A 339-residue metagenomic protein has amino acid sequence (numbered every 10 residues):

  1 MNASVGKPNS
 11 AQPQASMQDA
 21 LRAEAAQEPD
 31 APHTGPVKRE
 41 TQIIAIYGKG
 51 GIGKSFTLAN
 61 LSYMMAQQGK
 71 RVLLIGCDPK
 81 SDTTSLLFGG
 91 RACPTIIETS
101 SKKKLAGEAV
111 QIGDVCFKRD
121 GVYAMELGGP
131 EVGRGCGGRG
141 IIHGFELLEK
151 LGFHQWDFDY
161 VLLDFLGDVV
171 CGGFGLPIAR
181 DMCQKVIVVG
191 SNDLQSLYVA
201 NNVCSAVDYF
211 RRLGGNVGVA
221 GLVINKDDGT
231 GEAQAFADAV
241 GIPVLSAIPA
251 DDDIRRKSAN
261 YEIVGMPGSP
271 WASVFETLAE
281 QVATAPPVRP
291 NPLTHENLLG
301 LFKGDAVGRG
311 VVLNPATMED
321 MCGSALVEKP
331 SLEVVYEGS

Functional and structural regions predicted by a protein language model:
M1-I52, F56-R71, D82: Extreme N-terminal, non-catalytic leader segments that precede Walker-type/kinase nucleotide-binding cores
N2-D30, K38, Y209-S339: C-terminal lobe/tail of nucleotide-utilizing enzymes
P32-H33, Q111-D114, G173-P177: Short beta-strand/turn micro-motifs at beta-sheet edges
T41-I44, Q67-R71, C77-F165, V169-V170 (+1 more regions): Nucleotide-state-sensitive switch-loop elements of NTP-binding domains
G50, M125, G144, D164 (+3 more regions): Residue-level signature of catalytic and energy-coupling elements of molecular machines, predominantly ATP/GTP-dependent
Y63, S81, Y123, I142 (+6 more regions): Solvent-exposed alpha-helical segments within well-ordered globular domains of core cellular machineries
Q67, K150-Y160, F165-A250, R255-R256: Conserved catalytic-core segment of NTP-binding enzymes
P79, G137-G140, G144, V170 (+3 more regions): Helical mechanochemical/support elements of P-loop NTPase systems and associated helical scaffolds
